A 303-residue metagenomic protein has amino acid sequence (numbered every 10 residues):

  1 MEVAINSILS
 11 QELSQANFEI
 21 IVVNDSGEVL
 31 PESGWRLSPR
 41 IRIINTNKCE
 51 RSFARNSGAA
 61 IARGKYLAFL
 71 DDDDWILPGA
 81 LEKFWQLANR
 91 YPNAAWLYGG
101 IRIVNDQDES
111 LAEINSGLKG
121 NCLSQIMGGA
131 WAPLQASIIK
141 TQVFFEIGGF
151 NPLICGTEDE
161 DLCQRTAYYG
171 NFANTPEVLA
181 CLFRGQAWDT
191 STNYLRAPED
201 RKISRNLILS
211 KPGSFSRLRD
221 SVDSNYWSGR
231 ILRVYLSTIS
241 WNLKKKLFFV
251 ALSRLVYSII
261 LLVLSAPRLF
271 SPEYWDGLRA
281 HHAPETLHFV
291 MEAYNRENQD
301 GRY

Functional and structural regions predicted by a protein language model:
N6-N17: Short, acidic, metal-binding catalytic loop of nucleotide-sugar glycosyltransferases
I21-E32, K48, D71: A conserved acidic beta->alpha catalytic loop
T46-A62: Glycine-rich, basic loop-to-helix element that forms the pyrophosphate-binding segment of sugar-nucleotide handling
L67: Short aromatic/hydrophobic "clamp" motif used to bind/position activated sugar donors
L81-L111: Conserved donor NDP-sugar-binding/catalytic core segment of glycosyltransferases
N121-I126, V178-Q186, S191-L218, K244 (+2 more regions): Catalytic core of nucleotide-sugar-dependent glycosyltransferases
C155-Q164: Acidic donor-binding loop at a coil-to-helix junction in glycosyltransferase catalytic cores that engages
L236-Y303: Membrane-interface aromatic/basic loop that binds lipid-linked glycans or pyrophosphate carriers, typified by
